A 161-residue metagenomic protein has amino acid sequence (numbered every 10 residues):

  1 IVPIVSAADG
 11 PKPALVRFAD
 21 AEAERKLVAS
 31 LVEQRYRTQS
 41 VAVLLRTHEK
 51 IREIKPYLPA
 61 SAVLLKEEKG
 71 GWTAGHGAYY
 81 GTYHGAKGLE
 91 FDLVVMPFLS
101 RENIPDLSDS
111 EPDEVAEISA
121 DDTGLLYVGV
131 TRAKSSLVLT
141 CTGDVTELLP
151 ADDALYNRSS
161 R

Functional and structural regions predicted by a protein language model:
I1-W72: Helicase P-loop NTPase motor core
A21, H48-I51, G85-A86, S100-R101 (+1 more regions): Short, solvent-exposed loop/turn segments at secondary-structure junctions
L31-R52, A78, F98, S108-E111 (+2 more regions): Acidic, Mg2+-coordinating catalytic modules of nucleic-acid enzymes
R52-Y57, F91, L149-D152: A short acidic (Asp/Glu
P59-L64, A78-G81, D152-R161: Active-site regions of enzymes building and remodeling cell-envelope glycoconjugates
L65-N103, L126-R132, S136-T142: Conserved helicase core region in the C-terminal RecA-like lobe
F98-R161: C-terminal accessory regions
